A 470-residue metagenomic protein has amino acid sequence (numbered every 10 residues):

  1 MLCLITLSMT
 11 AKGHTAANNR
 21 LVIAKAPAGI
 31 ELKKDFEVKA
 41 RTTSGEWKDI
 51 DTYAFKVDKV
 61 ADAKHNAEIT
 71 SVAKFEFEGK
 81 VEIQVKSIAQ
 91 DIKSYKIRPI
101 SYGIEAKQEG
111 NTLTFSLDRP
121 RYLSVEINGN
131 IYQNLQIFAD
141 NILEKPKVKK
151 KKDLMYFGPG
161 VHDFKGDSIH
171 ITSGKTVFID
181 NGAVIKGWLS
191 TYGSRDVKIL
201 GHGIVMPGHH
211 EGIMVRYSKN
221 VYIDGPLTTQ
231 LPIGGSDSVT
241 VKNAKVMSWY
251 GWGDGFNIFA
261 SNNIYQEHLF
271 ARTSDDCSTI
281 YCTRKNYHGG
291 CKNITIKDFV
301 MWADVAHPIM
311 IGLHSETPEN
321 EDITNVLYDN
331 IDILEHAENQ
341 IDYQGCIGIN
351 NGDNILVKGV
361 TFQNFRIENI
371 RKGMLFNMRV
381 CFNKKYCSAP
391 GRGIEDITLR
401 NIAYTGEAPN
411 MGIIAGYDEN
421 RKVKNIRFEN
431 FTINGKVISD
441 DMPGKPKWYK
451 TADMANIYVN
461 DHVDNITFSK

Functional and structural regions predicted by a protein language model:
M1-T15: Bacterial Sec-dependent N-terminal signal peptides
A11-S173, V184-D196, P207-H209, R427-E429 (+1 more regions): Extracellular "leader-to-stem" segments immediately downstream of a signal peptide or signal-anchor in secreted/lumenal
A24, L32-K34, K39-G45, D224-T240 (+1 more regions): Aromatic- and glycine-enriched pocket-lining scaffold segments that form the walls of small-molecule binding clefts
V38, I83-V85, Y95-I97, F115 (+11 more regions): Hydrophobic beta-strand residues in large extracellular and virion-surface proteins
F115-L117, H162-T176, V184-L200, M206-Y222 (+6 more regions): Extracellular beta-strand-rich solenoid/capping regions of secreted or surface-exposed proteins that bind or remodel
G174-T176, N181, R195-V205, K219-T229 (+7 more regions): Right-handed parallel beta-helix
M206-M214, T228-Q230, Y250-N257, T273-Y287 (+4 more regions): Extracellular beta-strand/beta-solenoid scaffold signature
A337-K470: Extracellular beta-rich repeat passengers
